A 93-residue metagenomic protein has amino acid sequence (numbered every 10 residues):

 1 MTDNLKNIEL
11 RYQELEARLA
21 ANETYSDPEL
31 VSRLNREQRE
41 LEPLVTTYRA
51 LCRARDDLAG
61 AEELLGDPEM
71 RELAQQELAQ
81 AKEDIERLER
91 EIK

Functional and structural regions predicted by a protein language model:
M1-K93: Charged, heptad-repeat coiled-coil alpha-helices that serve as long linker/dimerization "arms" in large NTP-dependent
